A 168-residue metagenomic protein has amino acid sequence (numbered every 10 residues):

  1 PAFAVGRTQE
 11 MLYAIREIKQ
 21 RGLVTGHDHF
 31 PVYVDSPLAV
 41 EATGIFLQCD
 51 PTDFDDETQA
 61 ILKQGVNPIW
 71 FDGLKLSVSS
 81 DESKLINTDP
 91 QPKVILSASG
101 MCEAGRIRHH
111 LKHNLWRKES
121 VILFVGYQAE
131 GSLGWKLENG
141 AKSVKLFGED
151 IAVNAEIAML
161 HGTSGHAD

Functional and structural regions predicted by a protein language model:
P1-D168: Acidic/His-rich, metal-assisted hydrolase cores and their charged scaffolds
